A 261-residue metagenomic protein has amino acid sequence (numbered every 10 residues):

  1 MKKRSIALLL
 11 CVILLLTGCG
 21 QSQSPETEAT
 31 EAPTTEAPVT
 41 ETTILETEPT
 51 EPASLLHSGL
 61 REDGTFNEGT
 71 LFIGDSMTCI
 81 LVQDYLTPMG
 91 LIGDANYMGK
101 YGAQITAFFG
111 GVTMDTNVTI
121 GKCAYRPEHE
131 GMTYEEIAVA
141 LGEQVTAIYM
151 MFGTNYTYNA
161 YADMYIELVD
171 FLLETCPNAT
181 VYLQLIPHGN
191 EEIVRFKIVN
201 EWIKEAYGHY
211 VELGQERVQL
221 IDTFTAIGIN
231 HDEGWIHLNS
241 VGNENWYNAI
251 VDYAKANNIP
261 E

Functional and structural regions predicted by a protein language model:
M1-L9: Positively charged n-region of N-terminal signal peptides that target proteins for export
L16-G18: C-terminal motif of bacterial Sec signal peptides marking the signal peptidase cleavage site
S22-E68: N-terminal, intrinsically disordered, polar/charged segments of Gram-positive cell-envelope systems that serve as
L71-Y161: Conserved SGNH/GDSL esterase-like catalytic core that processes O-acyl groups on lipids and polysaccharides
Y149-N155, D170-I198: Active-site segments of SGNH/GDSL-like serine hydrolases that catalyze O-acetyl group transfer/hydrolysis on lipids
Y161-V169, F196-E201: Charged helix-capping and loop-helix junction motifs
I186-T223: Substrate-gating cap/lid alpha-helix
E233-E261: Histidine-centered active-site loop/cap adjacent to the catalytic His in serine esterases/O-acetyl transfer systems
